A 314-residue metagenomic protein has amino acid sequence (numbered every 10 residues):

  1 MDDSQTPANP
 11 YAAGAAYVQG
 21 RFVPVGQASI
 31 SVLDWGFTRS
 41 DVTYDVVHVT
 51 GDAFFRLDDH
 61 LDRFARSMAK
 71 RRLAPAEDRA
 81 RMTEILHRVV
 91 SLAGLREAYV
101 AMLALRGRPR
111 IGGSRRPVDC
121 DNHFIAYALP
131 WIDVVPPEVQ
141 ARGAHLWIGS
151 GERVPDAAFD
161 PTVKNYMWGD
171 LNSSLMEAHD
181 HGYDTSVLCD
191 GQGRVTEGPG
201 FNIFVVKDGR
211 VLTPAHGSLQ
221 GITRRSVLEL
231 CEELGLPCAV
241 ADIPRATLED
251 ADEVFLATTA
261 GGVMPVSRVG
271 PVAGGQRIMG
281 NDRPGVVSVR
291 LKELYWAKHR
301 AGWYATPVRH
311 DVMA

Functional and structural regions predicted by a protein language model:
M1-A76, E84-R88, G113-A314: Helix-start/capping segments and mature chain N-termini
H48, L92, A101-L105, V135: Active-site microenvironments in enzyme catalytic cores
D78-H87, E97-G112: Short, glycine/charge-rich beta-strand/loop segments that flank catalytic centers and engage negatively charged groups
S91-A98, L236: Short secondary-structure junctions
